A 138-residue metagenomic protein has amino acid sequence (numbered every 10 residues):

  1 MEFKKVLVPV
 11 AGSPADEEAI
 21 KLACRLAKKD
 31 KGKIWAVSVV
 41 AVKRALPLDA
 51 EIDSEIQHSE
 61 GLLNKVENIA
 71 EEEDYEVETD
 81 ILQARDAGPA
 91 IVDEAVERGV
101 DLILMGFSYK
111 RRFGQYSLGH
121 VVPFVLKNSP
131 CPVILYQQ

Functional and structural regions predicted by a protein language model:
M1, E71-I103: Structural beta-alpha unit
M1-A50, I69-E73, E78: Small/aliphatic-rich secondary-structure junction motif
L22, E55-V66, A90: Short, solvent-exposed amphipathic alpha-helices that sit in or adjacent to ligand/effector-binding or catalytic
S38-V39, G106-S108, Q137-Q138: Short secondary-structure boundary segments
I52-E55, V96-R98, V121-P123: Short, hinge-like loop/turn segments at secondary-structure boundaries
M105-K127: Glycine-rich, Arg-bearing micro-motifs that act as flexible, cationic patches
N128-Q138: Short, flexible loop segments at boundaries between secondary-structure elements
